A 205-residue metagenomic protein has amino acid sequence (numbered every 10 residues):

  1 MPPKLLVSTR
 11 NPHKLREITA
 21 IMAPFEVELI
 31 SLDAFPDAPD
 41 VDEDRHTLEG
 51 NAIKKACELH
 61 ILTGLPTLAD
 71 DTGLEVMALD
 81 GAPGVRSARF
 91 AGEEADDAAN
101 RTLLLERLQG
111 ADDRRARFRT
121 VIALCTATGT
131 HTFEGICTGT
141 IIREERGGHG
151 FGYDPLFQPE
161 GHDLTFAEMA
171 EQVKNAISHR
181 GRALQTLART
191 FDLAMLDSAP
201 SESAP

Functional and structural regions predicted by a protein language model:
P2-L6, R10-P205: Anionic-ligand binding patches
